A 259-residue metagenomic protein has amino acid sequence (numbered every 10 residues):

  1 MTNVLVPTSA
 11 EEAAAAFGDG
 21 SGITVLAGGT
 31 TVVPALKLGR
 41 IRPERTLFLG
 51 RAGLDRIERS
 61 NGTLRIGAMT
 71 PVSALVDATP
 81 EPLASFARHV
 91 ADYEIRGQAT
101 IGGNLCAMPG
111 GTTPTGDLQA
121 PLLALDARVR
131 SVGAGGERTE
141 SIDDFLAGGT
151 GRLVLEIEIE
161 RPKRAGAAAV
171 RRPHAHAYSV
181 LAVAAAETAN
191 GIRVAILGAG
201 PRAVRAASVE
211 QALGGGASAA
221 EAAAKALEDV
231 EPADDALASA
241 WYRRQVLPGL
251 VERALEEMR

Functional and structural regions predicted by a protein language model:
M1-R259: C-terminal structural segment of proteins
